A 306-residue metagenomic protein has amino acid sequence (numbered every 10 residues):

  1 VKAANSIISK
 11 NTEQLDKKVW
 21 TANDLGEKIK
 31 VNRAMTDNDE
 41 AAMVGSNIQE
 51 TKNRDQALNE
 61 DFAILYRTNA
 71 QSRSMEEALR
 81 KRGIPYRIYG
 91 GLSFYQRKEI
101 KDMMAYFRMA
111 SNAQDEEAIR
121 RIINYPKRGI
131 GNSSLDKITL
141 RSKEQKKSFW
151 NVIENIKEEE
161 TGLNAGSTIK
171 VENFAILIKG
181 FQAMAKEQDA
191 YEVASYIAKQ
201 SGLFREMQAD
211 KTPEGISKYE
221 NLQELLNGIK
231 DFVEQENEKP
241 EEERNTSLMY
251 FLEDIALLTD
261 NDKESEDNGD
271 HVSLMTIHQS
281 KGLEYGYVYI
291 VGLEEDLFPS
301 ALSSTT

Functional and structural regions predicted by a protein language model:
V1-P85, R108-N112, T168, A185: Helicase P-loop NTPase motor core
A3, Y66, G90-G91, Y289: A secondary-structure boundary/capping signal
A22, A34, Y89-G91, D254 (+1 more regions): Conserved beta-strand termini and adjacent loop/short-helix elements that scaffold enzyme active sites in alpha/beta
T36, R67-A70, G91-L92, I277-S280: Structured loop/turn residues at secondary-structure junctions
F62-R67, L92, N124-Y125, K211-E214: Conserved short loop/turn motifs at secondary-structure junctions
S72-I84, R97, M104-T306: Conserved helicase C-terminal RecA-like lobe
G83-S93: Conserved RecA-like helicase motor-core motifs
